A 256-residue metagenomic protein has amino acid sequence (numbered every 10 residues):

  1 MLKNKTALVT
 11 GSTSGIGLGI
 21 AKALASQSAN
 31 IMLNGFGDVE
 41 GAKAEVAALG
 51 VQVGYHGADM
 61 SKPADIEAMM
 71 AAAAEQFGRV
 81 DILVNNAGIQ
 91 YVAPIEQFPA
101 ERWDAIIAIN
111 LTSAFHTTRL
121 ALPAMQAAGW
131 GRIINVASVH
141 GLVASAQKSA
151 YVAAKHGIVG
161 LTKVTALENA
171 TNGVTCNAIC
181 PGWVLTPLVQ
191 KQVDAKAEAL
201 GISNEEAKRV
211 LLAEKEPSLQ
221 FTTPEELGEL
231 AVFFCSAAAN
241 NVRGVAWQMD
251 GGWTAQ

Functional and structural regions predicted by a protein language model:
T6, T13-G15: Conserved glycine-rich cofactor-binding loop
Q27-A42: Conserved glycine-rich Rossmann-like NAD(P)H-binding loop of the short-chain dehydrogenase/reductase
F77, F115-H116, L122, Q126 (+3 more regions): C-terminal substrate-recognition "lid" of short-chain dehydrogenase/reductases
P94-I95, P99-I107, I133, L212: Substrate-binding pocket helix/loop in short-chain dehydrogenase/reductase
T118, A154, T162: Active-site helix of classical SDR
S138: Residue(s) in the substrate-gating loop at a strand-loop-helix junction that position the organic substrate next
A170, T175, V242-G244: Short, small/polar-rich loop/turn modules that mediate ligand/substrate recognition or access, typified
